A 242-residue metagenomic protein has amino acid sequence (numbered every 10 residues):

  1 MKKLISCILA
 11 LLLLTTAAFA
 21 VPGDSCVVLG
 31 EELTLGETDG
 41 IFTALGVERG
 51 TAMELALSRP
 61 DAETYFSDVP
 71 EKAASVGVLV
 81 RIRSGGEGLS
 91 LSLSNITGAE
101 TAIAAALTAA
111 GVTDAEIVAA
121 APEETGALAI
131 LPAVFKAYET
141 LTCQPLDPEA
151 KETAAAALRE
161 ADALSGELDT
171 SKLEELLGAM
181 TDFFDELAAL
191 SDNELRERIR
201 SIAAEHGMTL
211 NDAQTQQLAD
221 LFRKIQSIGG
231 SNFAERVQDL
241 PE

Functional and structural regions predicted by a protein language model:
K2-A20: Sec-dependent N-terminal signal peptides of Gram-positive bacterial secreted proteins and lipoproteins
K3, D24, G86, S90 (+3 more regions): A near-ubiquitous, low-amplitude feature marking generic local secondary-structure context
L11, L45, F222-I225: Alpha-helix boundary/capping residues
V21-E116, T140-L141: N-terminal, leucine/charged-rich tether regions that mediate assembly and partner docking in large macromolecular
L33-G36, D147, N211: Ser/Thr-centered flexible coil motifs
T108, E116-M208, D220: Soluble oligomerization/assembly scaffold segments of membrane-associated complexes
E205-E242: Extracytoplasmic/luminal low-complexity segments enriched in Pro/Gly and acidic/polar residues that act as flexible
